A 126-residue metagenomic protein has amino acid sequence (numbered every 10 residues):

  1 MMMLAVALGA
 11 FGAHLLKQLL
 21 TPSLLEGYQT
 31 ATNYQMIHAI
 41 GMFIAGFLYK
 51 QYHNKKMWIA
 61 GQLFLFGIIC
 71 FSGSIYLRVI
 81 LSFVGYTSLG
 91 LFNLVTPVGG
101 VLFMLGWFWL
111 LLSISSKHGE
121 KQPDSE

Functional and structural regions predicted by a protein language model:
M1-E126: Polytopic transmembrane helical bundles with strong interfacial aromatic enrichment
